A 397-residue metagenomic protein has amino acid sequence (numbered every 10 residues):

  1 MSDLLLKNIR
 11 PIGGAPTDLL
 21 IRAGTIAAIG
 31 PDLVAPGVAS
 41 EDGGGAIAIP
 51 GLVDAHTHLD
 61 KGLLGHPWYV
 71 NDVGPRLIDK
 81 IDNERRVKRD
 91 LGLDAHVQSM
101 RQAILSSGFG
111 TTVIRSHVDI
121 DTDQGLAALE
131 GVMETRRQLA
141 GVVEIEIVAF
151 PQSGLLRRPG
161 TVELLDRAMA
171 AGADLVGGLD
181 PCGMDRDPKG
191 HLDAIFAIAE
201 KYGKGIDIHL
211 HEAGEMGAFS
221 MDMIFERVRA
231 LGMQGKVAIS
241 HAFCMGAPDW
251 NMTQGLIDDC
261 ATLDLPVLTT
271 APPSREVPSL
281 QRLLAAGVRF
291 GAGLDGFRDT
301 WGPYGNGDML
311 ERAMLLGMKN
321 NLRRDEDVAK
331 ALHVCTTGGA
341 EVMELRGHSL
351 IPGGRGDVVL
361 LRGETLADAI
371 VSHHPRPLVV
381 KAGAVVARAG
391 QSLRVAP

Functional and structural regions predicted by a protein language model:
M1-P50: Histidine-rich, glycine-flanked metal-binding segment
I9, G24, G45, H56 (+10 more regions): Divalent metal-coordination and catalytic microenvironments
A46-W68: Di-metal (Zn2+ and/or Mg2+/Mn2+) metal-binding site signature of metallo-dependent hydrolases with the MBL/beta-CASP
G62-A95, Y202, S220-A238, L256 (+1 more regions): Active-site gating loops and adjacent loop-to-helix segments of metal-dependent hydrolytic enzymes
G65-H117, D123-Q138, L164-A170: Alpha-helical scaffold segments that flank or form the walls of functional sites
A149-P159, A170-P278, R289, R298 (+1 more regions): Active-site core of metal-dependent hydrolases
R227-V237, Q281-G363: His/Asp/Glu-enriched, well-ordered alpha-helical/loop segment that forms or immediately abuts the divalent-metal
P352-P397: C-terminal cap of metal-dependent C-N hydrolases
